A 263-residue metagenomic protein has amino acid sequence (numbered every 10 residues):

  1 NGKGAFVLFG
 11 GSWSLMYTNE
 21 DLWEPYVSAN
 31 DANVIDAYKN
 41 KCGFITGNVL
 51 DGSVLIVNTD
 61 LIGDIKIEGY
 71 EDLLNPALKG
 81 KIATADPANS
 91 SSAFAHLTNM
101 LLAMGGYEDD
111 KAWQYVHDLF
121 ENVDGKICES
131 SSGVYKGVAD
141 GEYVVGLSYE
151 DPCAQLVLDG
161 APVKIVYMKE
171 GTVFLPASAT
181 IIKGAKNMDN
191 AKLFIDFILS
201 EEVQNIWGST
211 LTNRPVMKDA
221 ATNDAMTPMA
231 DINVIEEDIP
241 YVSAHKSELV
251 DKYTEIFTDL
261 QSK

Functional and structural regions predicted by a protein language model:
N1-E142: Extracytoplasmic ligand-binding site segments that recognize negatively charged/polar headgroups
S12-T18, A139, V144-P162: A ligand-binding cleft/hinge motif common to bilobed small-molecule-binding domains
P25-S28, V163-Y167, V216: Short hydrophobic/aromatic-enriched beta-strand-loop microsegments
E71, Y135-K136, A154, K192 (+1 more regions): Alpha-helical segments flanking ligand/cofactor-binding loops in enzyme cores
H96-A103, L119, K126-C128, Y149-A177 (+2 more regions): N-terminal secretory/targeting leader peptides
T172-V173, A177-E237: Mature extracytoplasmic/periplasmic domains
E236-K263: Conserved C-terminal helix/tail region of periplasmic/extracytoplasmic solute-binding proteins
